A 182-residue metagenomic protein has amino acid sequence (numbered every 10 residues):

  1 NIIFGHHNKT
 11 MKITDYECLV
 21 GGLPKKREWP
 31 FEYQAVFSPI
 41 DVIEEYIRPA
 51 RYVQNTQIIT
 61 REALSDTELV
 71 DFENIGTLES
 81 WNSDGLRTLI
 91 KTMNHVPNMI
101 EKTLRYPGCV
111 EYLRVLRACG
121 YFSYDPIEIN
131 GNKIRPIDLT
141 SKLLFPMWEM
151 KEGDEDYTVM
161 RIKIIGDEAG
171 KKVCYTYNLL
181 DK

Functional and structural regions predicted by a protein language model:
I2-T10: Active-site-proximal alpha-helical scaffold in enzymes
K9-K182: C-terminal catalytic/substrate-binding lobe primarily of soluble NAD(P)-dependent oxidoreductases
